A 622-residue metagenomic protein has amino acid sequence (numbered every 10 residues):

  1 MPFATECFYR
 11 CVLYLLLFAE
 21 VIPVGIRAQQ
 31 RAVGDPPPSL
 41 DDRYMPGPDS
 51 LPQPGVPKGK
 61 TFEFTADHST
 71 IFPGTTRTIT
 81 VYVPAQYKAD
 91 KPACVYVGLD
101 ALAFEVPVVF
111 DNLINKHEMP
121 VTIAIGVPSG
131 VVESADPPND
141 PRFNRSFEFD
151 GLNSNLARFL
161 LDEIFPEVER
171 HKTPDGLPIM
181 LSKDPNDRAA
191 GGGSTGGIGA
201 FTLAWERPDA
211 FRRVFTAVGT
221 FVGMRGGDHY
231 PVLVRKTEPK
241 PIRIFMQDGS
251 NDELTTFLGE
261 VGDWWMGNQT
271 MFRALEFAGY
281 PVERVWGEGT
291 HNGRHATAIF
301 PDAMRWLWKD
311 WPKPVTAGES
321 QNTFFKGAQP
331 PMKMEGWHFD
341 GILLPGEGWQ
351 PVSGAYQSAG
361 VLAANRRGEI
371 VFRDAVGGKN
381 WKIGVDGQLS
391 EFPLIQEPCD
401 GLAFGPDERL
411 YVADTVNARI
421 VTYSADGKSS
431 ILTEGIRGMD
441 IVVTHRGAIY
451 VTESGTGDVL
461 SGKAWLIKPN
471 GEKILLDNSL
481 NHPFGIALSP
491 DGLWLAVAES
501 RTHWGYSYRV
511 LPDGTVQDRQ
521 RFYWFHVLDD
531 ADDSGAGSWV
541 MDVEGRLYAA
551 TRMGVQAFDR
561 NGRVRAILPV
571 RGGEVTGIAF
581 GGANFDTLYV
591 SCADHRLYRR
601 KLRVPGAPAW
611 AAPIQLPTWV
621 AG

Functional and structural regions predicted by a protein language model:
Q29-T323: Non-catalytic cap/lid and distal C-terminal segments of serine-dependent acyl enzymes
T323-G348: Blade/loop signatures of beta-propeller domains
H338, G354-E369, I395-D414, R419 (+5 more regions): Beta-rich, blade/repeat-based domains predominating in secreted/periplasmic proteins but also intracellular
W349-S353, Q388-P393, K428-T433, E472-D477 (+2 more regions): A short beta-strand motif characteristic of beta-propeller blades
A375, T415, S454-T456, S500 (+4 more regions): Short loop/turn segments immediately following the C-termini of beta-strands
K379-W381, R419-V421, K463-W465, W504-Y506 (+2 more regions): A short loop-to-beta-strand structural motif that recurs across blades of beta-propeller domains
Y508-T515, L602-A607: Short loop/turn segments immediately following beta-strands, especially the blade-tip and inter-blade linker loops
A579-G622: Blade-level signature of beta-propeller repeat domains, shared across WD40, Kelch, NHL, RCC1 and BNR/Asp-box propellers
